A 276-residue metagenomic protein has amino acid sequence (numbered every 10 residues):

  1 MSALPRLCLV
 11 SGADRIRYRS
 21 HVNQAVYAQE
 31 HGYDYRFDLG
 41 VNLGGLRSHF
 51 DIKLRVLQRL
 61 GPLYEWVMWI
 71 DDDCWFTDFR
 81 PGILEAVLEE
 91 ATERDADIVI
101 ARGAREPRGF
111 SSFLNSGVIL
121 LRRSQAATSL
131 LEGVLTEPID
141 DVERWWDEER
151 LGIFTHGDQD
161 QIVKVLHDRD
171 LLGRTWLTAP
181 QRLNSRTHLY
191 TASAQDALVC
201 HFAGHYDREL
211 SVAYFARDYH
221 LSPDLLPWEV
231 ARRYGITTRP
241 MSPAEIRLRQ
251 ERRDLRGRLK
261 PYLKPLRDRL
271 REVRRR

Functional and structural regions predicted by a protein language model:
M1-Y64: N-terminal anchoring/stem segment of glycosyltransferases
V56, I98-I100, V118-L120, Q161 (+1 more regions): Conserved hydrophobic/aromatic beta-strand scaffold that supports enzyme active sites
V67: Short aromatic/hydrophobic "clamp" motif used to bind/position activated sugar donors
D71-W75: The conserved acidic donor/metal-binding loop of glycosyltransferases
F76-L114: Conserved donor-nucleotide/metal-binding helix-loop-beta segment in metal-dependent transferases, i.e., the alpha-helix
F113, G117-S124: Short glycine- and hydrophobic/aromatic-rich loop-to-beta-strand nucleating segment in the catalytic cores
A127-D218: Catalytic core and acceptor-binding pocket of nucleotide-sugar-dependent glycosyltransferases
D224-R276: Membrane-proximal basic amphipathic "stem/tether" segments
